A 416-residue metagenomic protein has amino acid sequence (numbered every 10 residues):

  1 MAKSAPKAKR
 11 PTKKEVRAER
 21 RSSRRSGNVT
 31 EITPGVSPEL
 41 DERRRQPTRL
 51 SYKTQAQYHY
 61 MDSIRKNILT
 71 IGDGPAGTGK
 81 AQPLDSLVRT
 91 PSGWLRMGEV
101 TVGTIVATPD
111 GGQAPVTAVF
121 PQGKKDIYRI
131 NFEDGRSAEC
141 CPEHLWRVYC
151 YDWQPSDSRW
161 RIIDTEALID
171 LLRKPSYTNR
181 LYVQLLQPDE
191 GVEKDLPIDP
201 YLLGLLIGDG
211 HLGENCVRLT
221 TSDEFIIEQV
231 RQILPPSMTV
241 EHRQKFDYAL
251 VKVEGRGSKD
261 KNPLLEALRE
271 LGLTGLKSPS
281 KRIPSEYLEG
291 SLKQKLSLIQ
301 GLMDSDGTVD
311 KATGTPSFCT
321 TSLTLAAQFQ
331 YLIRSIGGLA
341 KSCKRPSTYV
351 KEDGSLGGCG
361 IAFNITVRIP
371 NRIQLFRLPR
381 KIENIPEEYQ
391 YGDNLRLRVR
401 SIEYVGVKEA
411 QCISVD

Functional and structural regions predicted by a protein language model:
M1-E39: Interdomain "pre-motor" coupling segment immediately N-terminal to P-loop NTPase/helicase cores
P38-R49: Conserved adenine-nucleotide phosphate-binding loops and their immediately adjacent elements
L50-K66: Pre-Walker A adenine-sensing motif
L69: Walker A (P-loop) ATP-phosphate-binding motif of ABC ATPase nucleotide-binding domains
G72-G74: Hydrophobic anchor at the beta1->P-loop junction of P-loop NTPases
G77: Walker A (P-loop) phosphate-binding loop of P-loop NTPases
A81-T101: Protein maturation boundaries and topogenic segments
M97-G98, V102-G112, T117-Y349, N364 (+1 more regions): Intein-associated homing endonuclease modules of the LAGLIDADG/DOD-type, together with closely related HINT-family
